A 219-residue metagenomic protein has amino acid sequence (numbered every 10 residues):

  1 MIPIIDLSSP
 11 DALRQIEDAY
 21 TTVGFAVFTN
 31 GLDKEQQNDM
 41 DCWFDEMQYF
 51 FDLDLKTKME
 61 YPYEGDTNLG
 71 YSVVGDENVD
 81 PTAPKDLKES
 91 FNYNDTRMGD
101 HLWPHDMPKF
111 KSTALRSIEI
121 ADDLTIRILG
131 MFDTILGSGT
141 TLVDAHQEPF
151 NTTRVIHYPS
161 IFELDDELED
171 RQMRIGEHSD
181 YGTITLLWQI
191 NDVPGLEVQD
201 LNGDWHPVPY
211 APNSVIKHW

Functional and structural regions predicted by a protein language model:
M1-W219: Peripheral, non-catalytic segments flanking oxidoreductase cores
